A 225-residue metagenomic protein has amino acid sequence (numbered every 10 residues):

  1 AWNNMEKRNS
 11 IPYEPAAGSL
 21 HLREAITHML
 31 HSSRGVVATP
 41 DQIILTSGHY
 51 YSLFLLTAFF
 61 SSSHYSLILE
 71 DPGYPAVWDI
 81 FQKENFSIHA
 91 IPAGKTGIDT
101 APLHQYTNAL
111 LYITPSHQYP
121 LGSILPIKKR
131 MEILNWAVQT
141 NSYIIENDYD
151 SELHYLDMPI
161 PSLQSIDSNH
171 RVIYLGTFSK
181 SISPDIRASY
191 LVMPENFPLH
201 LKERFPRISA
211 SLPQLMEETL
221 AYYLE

Functional and structural regions predicted by a protein language model:
A1-N4, L103, L220-E225: Short, intrinsically disordered, charge-balanced linker/junction segments flanking boundaries in proteins
N4-M5, L199: Short acidic (Asp/Glu) and glycine-rich catalytic loops that position anionic groups and cofactors
M5-N141, E152-L153, M158-I166, H170: Conserved core of the PLP fold type I
I173-E225: PLP-dependent aminotransferase class I/II
